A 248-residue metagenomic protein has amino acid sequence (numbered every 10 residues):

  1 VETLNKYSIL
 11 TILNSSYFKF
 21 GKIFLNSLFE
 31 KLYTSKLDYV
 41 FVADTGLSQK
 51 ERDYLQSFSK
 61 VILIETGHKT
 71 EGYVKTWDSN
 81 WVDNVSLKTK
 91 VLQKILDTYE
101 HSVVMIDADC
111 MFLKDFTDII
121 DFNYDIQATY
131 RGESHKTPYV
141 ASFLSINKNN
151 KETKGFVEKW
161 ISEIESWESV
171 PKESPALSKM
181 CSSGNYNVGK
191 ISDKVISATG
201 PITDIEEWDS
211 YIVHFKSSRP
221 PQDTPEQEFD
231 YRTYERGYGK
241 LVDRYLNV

Functional and structural regions predicted by a protein language model:
V1-I23: N-proximal low-complexity "stem/linker" segments adjacent to membrane-targeting elements
S27-K36: Short, acidic, metal-binding catalytic loop of nucleotide-sugar glycosyltransferases
D38-G46: Short beta-strand/loop segment that forms part of the nucleotide-sugar
T45-K50, M111-F116, K194-V195: Short, polar loop motifs at secondary-structure junctions
G46-T98: Active-site-proximal specificity loops/subdomain of glycosyltransferases
V85-P138: GT-A fold catalytic core of metal-dependent nucleotide-sugar glycosyltransferases, centered on the diacidic
S142-N150: Short glycine- and hydrophobic/aromatic-rich loop-to-beta-strand nucleating segment in the catalytic cores
K151-G237, R244-L246: Catalytic core and acceptor-binding pocket of nucleotide-sugar-dependent glycosyltransferases
